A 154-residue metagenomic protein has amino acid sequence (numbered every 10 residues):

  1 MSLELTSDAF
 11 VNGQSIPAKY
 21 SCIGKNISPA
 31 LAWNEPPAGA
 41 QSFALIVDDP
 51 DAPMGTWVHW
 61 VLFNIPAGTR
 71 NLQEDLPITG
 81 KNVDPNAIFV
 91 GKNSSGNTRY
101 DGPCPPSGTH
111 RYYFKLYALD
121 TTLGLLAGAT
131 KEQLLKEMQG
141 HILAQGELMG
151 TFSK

Functional and structural regions predicted by a protein language model:
M1-K154: N-terminus-centered regions that define maturation/targeting leaders and the start of the first functional domain
